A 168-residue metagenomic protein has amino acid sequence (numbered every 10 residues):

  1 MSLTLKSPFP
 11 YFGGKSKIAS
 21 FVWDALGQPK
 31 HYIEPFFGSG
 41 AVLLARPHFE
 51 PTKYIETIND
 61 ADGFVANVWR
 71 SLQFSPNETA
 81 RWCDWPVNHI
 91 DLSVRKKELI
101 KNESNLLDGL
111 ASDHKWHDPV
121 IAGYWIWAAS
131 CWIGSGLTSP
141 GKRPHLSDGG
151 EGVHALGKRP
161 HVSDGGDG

Functional and structural regions predicted by a protein language model:
M1-F36, A41-L43, H48-F49: S-adenosyl-L-methionine
F49-G168: Class I S-adenosyl-L-methionine-dependent methyltransferase module
